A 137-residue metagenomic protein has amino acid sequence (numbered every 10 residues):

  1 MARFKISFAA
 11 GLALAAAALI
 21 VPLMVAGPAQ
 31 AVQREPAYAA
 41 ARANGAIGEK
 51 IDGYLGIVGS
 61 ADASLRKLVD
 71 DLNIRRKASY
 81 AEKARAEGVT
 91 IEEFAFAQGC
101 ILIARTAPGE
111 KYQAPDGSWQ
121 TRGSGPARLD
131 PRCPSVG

Functional and structural regions predicted by a protein language model:
A2-A16: Bacterial N-terminal signal peptides that target proteins for export
A17-P28: C-terminal segment of classical bacterial N-terminal signal peptides
V32-E49, G56-K67, E93-G137: Amphipathic, charged alpha-helical segments and their helix-to-coil junctions in extracytoplasmic/peripheral assemblies
A43, N73-V89, G99, I103 (+1 more regions): Sec-exported extracytoplasmic/periplasmic mature domains
G53-A86: N-terminal, post-signal-peptide region of Sec/Tat-exported proteins
